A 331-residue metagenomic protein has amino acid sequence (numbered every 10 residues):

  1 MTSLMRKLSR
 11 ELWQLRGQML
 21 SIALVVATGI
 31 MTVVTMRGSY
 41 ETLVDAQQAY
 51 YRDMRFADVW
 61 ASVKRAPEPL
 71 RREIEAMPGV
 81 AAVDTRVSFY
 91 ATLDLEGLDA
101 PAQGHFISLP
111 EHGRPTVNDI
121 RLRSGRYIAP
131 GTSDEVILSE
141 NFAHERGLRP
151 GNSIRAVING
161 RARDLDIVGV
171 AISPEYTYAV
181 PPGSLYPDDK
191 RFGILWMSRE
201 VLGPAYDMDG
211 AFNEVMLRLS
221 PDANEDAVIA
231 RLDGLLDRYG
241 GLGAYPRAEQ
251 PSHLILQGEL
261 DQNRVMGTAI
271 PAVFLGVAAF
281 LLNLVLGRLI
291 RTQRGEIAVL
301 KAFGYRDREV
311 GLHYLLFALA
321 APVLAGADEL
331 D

Functional and structural regions predicted by a protein language model:
M1-G276, D307-R308: Membrane transport/envelope proteins' first extracytoplasmic loop
W13, L20, K301-A320: Amphipathic cytosolic juxtamembrane alpha-helices at the membrane-cytosol interface of multi-pass membrane transporters
Q18, I22, G267-I270, F317 (+1 more regions): Hydrophobic alpha-helical transmembrane segments in multi-pass membrane proteins
G151, G304, E329: Conserved G/P- and acidic residue-centered "switch" motifs that form tight phosphate/ATP-binding loops in soluble
G276-A298, L319-D331: Small-residue-rich transmembrane alpha-helices
